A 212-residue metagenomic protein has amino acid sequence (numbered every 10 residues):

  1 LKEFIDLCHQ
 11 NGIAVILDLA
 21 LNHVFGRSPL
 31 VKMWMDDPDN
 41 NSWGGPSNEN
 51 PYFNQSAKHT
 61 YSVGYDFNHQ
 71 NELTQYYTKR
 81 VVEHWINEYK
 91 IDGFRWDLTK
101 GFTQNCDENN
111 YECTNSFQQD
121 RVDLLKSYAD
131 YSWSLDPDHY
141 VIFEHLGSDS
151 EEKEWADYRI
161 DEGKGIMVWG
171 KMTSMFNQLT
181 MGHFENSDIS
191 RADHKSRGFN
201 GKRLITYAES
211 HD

Functional and structural regions predicted by a protein language model:
L1-K90, L98-F117, Y128-S134, Y140: Substrate-binding/active-site clefts of carbohydrate-active enzymes
H9-N11, L98-Y207: Active-site-proximal helices and loops of the catalytic beta/alpha 8
S210-D212: Glycine-rich, aromatic-lined ligand/substrate-binding cores of catalytic and carbohydrate-binding domains
